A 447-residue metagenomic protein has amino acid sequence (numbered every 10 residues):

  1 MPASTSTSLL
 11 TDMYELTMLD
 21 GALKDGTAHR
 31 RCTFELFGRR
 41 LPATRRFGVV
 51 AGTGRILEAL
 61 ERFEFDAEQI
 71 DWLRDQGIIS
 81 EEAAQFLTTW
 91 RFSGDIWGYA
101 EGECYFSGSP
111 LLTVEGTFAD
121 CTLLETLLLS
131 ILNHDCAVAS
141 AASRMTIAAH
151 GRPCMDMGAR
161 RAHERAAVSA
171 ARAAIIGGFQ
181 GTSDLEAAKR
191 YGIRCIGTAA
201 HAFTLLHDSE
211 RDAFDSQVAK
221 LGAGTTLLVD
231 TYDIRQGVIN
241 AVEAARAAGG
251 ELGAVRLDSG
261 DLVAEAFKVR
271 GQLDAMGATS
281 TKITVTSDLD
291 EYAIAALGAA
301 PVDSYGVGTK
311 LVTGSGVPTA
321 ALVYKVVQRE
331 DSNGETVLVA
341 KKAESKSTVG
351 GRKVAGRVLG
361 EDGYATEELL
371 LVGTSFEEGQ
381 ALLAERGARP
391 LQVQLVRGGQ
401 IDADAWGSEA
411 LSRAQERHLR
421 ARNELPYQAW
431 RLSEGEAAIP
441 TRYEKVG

Functional and structural regions predicted by a protein language model:
M1-R30, R40-P42, A84-S93, G102-T279 (+3 more regions): Buried, small/hydrophobic-residue-enriched core segments of structured protein domains
P2-R30, T44, M276, T281 (+1 more regions): Gly/Ser/Thr/Ala-enriched C-terminal appendages of enzymes
G21-I79, I147: Extended boundary segments
L57-F63, G98-E101, Y105: An N-terminal, globular interaction/scaffold subdomain
D71-W72, S140-R144, G158, W430-A437: Short coil/turn segments at secondary-structure boundaries
I78-F92, S408-E409, L425: Short, basic/aromatic beta-hairpin or loop at an interaction surface
R256, I283-T286: Extended hydrophobic secondary-structure segments that form protein cores and membrane-embedded regions
